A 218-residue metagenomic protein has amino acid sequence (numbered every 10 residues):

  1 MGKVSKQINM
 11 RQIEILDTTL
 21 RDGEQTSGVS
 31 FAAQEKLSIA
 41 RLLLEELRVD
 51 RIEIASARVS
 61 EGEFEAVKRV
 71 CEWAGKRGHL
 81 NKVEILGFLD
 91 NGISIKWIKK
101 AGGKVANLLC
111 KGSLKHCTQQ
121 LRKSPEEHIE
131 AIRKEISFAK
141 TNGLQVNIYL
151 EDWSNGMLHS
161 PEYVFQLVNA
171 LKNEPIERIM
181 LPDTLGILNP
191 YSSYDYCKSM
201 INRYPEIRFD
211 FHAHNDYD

Functional and structural regions predicted by a protein language model:
M1-M10, T18, E24, V83: Domain-level signal for soluble alpha/beta catalytic cores
G2-I8, E53-E61, L89, S94 (+1 more regions): N-terminal glycine-rich phosphate/pyrophosphate-binding loops that anchor nucleotide-derived ligands and cofactors
N9, I85-G87, A106: A short linear-motif detector with a strong N-terminal bias
I13-I15, R21-R51, E72-G78, N91-N147 (+1 more regions): Alpha/beta enzyme core
R51-S56, K82-I85, M180-L181, D210-A213: Short catalytic-loop micro-motif centered on adjacent basic/acidic residues
R58-N81, L86, D90-I95: N-terminal active-site wall of soluble small-molecule enzyme domains
N215-D218: Thiamine diphosphate
